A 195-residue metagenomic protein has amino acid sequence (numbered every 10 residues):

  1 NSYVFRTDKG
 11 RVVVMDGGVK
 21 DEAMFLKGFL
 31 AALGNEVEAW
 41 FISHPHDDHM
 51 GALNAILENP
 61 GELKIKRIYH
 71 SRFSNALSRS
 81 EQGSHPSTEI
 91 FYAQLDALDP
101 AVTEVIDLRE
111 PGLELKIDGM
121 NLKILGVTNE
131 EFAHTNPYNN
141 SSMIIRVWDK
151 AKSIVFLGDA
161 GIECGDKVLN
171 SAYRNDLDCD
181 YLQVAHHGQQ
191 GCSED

Functional and structural regions predicted by a protein language model:
N1-N35, I106-Y181: Core dinuclear metal-dependent hydrolase active-site scaffold
G10-R11, K20-F73, A172-Q189: Active-site metal-binding motif and surrounding structural segment of the metallo-beta-lactamase
G18, P45-D48, G83, T135-P137: Extracytoplasmic/periplasmic, Sec-exported soluble proteins
E22-L26, H49-A52, S87-Q94, F156 (+2 more regions): Stable alpha-helical elements in mature extracytoplasmic
L26-F29, E81-A101, A172: Short, aromatic/basic amphipathic alpha-helical patches
M50-E62, L77-F91, E194-D195: Metal-dependent catalytic neighborhoods of phosphoester/phosphodiester hydrolases
G61-I65, A93-I106: Structural alpha-beta junctions
A160-I162, V184-S193: A general structural motif
